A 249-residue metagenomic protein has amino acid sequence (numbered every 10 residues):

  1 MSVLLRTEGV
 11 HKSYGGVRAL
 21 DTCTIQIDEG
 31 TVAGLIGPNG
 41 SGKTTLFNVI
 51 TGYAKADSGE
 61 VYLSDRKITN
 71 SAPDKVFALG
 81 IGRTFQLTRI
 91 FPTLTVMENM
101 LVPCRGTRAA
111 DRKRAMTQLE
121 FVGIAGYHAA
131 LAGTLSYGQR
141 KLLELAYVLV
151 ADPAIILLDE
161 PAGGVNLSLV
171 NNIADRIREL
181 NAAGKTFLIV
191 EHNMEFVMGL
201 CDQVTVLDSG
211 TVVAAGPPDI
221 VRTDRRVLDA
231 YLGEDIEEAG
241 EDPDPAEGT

Functional and structural regions predicted by a protein language model:
S2-T249: Glycine-rich phosphate-binding loops of nucleotide-dependent enzymes
